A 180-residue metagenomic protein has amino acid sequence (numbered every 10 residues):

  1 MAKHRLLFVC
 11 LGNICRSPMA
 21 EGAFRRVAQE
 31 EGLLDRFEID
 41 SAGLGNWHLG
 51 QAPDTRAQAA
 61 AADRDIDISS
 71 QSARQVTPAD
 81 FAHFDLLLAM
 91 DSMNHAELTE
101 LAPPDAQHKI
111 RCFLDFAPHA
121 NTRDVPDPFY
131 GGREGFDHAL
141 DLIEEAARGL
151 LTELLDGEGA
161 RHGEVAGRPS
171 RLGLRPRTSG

Functional and structural regions predicted by a protein language model:
M1-H83, T152-G163, G167-R171: Conserved active-site segments centered on acidic
F8, L88-A89: Hydrophobic beta-strand core positions in alpha/beta domains
S17, M90-D91: Replace "coordinates the UDP/GDP/TDP-sugar" with "coordinates nucleotide-activated sugar donors
L86, S92-T178: Phosphate-binding/catalytic loops
